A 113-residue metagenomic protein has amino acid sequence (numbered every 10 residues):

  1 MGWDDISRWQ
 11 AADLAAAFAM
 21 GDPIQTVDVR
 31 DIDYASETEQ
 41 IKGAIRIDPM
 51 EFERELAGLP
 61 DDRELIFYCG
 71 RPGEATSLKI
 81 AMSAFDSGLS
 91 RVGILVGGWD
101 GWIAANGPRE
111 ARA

Functional and structural regions predicted by a protein language model:
M1-E37, E110-A113: Flexible, polar/low-complexity N-terminal or interdomain linker segments that lie immediately upstream of folded
S7-A11, D48, V96: Short loop/edge segments at beta-strand edges and connector loops that shape dinucleotide/nucleotide cofactor-binding
G21-T26, K42-G43, S90-R91: Short active-site oxyanion
D33, E53, G73: Glycine-rich nucleotide phosphate-binding loop and flanking beta-alpha elements of Rossmann-like dinucleotide-binding
E37-I41, L78-A81: Short amphipathic alpha-helical segments
G43-F67: Helix-loop module immediately N-terminal to the HCX5R catalytic loop in PTP-like cysteine phosphatase domains
L59-D100: Catalytic cysteine-centered active loop of the rhodanese-like fold, especially the PTP/DSP P-loop
G101-P108: Short, cationic-aromatic polyanion-contact patches
